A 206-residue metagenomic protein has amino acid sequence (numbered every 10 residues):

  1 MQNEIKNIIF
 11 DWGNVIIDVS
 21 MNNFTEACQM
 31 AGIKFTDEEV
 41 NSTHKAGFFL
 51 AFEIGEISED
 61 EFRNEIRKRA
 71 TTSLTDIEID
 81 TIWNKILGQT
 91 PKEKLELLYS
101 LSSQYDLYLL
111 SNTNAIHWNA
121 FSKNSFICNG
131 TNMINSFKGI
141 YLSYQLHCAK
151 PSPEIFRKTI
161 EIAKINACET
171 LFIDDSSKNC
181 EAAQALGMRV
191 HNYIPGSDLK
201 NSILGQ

Functional and structural regions predicted by a protein language model:
M1-E4, A115, F121-Q206: Asp-based, Mg2+/Mn2+-dependent phosphohydrolase catalytic module
Q2-K92, S103, N114-H117, G205: N-terminal helical cap/lid subdomain that shapes the substrate entry/recognition surface in HAD-like hydrolases
I9, L110, F172-I173: Generic enzyme active-site microenvironment
D11-N14, G55, L101, L109 (+2 more regions): Generic structural signal for small/hydrophobic residues in well-ordered secondary structure, especially within
M21, P91-L95, F121, S152-P153: Conserved strand-to-helix beginnings and helix N-cap segments that scaffold or border functional pockets
K68-R69, L97-S100, K158, I162: A generic secondary-structure signal
E93-Q104, S136: Catalytic-core regions built around general acid/base machinery
L107-L109, V190: Hydrophobic beta-strand scaffold residues
